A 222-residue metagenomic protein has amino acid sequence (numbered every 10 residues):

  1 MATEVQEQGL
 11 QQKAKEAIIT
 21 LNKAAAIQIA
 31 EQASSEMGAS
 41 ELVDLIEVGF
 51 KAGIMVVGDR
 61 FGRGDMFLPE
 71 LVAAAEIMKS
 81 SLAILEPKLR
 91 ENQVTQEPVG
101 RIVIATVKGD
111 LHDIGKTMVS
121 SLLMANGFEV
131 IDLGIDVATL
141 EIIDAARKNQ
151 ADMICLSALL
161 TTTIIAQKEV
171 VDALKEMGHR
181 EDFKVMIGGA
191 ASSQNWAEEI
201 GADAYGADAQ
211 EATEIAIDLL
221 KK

Functional and structural regions predicted by a protein language model:
M1-Q93: Long amphipathic alpha-helical segments
A39, T95-P98, H179-D182: Short helix-terminating capping/connector loops at secondary-structure junctions
R90-V107: Glycine/charge-rich, flexible interdomain linkers and switch-proximal surface loops that mediate coupling
P98, K221-K222: Non-catalytic signal-transmission and effector/linker regions of two-component phosphorelay proteins
G115-T117: Cytosolic, long alpha-helical scaffolding segments
V119-N126, I131-A202, E211, I215-I217: Cofactor-cradling patches in redox/metallo enzymes
